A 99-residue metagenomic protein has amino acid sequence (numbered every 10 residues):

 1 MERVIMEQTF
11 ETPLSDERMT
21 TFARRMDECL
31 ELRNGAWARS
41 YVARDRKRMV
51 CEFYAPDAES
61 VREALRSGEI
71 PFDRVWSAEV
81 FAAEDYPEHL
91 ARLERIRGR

Functional and structural regions predicted by a protein language model:
M1-L32, A36-A38, A43-K47, V80-R99: Short S/T/G/P-rich N-terminal loop/turn motif that feeds into the first structured element of a domain
M6-Q8, F53, V75: Short beta-strand element of the conserved SAM-dependent methyltransferase core
A38-A64: Amphipathic, hydrophobic secondary-structure cores in small proteins
A55-E84: An amphipathic, aromatic/His-enriched active-site/gating alpha helix that lines ligand/cofactor pockets
